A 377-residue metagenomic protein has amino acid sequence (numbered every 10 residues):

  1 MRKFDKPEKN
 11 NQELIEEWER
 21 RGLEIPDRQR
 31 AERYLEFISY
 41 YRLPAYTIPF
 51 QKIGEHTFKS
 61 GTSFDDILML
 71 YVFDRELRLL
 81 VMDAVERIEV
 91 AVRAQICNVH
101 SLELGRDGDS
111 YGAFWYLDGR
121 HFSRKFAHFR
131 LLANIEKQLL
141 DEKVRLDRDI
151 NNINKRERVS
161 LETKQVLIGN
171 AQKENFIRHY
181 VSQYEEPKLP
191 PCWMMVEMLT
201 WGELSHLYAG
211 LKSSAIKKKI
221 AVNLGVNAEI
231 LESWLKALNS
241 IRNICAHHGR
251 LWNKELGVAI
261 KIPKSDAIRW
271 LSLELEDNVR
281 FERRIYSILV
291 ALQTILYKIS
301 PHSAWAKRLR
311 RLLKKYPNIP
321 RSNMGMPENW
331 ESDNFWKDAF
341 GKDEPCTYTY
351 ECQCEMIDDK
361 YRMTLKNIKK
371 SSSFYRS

Functional and structural regions predicted by a protein language model:
M1-T349: Long, contiguous internal "core" modules enriched in hydrophobic/ aromatic residues
A91, K360-Y361: Intrinsically disordered, low-complexity regions of eukaryotic proteins
Y348, C354-M356: Residue-level detector of bioactive/disordered segments in secreted/extracellular proteins and virion assembly
C354, M363-N367: Short linear proline/tyrosine/threonine-rich motifs used for host-factor recruitment and membrane trafficking/assembly
D358, K369-S377: Intrinsically disordered, low-complexity regulatory segments of kinases
